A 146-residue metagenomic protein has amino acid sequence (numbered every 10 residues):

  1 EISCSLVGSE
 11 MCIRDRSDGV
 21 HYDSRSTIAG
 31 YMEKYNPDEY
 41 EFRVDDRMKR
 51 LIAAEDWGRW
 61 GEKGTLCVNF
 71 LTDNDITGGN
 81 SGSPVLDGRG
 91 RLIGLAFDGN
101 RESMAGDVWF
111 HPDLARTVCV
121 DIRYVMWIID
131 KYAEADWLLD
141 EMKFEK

Functional and structural regions predicted by a protein language model:
E1-G8, C12-I13: Single conserved hydrophobic/aromatic residue that forms the stacking wall/gate of nucleotide- or nucleobase-binding
R14-D46: Interdomain regulatory linker/hinge segments that flank or connect interaction modules in polarity/junction/synaptic
E33-P37, V44-G58, K63: NAD(P)-dependent Rossmann-like dehydrogenase/reductase catalytic/cofactor-binding core
D46, F70, S83, R91-I93 (+2 more regions): Feature representing long, continuous alpha-helical segments
E55-S81: Short, basic/aromatic recognition patches
D75-A96: Catalytic nucleophile loop of clan PA
E102-K146: C-terminal cap/linker of serine protease catalytic domains
